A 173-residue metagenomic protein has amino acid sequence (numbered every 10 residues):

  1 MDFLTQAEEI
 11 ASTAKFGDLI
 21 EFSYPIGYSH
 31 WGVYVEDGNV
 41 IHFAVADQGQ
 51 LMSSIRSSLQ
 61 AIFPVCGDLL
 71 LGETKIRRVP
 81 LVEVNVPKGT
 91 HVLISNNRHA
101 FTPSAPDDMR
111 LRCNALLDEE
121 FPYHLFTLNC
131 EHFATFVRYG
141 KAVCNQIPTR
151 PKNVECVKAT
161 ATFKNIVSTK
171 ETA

Functional and structural regions predicted by a protein language model:
M1-A173: Cysteine-nucleophile amide-bond enzymes
